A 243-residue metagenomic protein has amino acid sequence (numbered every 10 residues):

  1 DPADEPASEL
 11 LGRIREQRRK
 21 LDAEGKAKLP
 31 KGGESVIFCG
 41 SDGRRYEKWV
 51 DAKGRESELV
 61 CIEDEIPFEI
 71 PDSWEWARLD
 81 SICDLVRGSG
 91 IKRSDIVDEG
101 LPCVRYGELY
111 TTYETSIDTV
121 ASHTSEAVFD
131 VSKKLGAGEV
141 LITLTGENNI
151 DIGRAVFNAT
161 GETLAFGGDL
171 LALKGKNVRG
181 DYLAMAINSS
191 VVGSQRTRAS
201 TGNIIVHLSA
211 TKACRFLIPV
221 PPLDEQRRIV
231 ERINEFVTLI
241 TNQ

Functional and structural regions predicted by a protein language model:
D1-E58: Extended, domain-scale alpha-helical bundle/helix-rich regions
D4-R13, Q17-K20, L59-S89, P219 (+2 more regions): Non-catalytic DNA-recognition/assembly elements of restriction-modification systems
K53, L59-E65, D80-R93, G107-E139 (+1 more regions): Sequence-specific dsDNA recognition surfaces
E65-I70, A127, L171-G175, C214-V220: Short, well-ordered beta-strand elements within core beta-sheets of diverse protein domains
R93-I96, V206-L208, V220-P221: Replace "in large, NTP-powered and nucleic-acid-processing enzymes" with "in large, NTP-powered factors and other
R105, A127-N188, G202, H207-S209: A short beta-sheet element
Y106-Y110, K212, I233: Short, small-residue-rich loop/turn micro-motifs
